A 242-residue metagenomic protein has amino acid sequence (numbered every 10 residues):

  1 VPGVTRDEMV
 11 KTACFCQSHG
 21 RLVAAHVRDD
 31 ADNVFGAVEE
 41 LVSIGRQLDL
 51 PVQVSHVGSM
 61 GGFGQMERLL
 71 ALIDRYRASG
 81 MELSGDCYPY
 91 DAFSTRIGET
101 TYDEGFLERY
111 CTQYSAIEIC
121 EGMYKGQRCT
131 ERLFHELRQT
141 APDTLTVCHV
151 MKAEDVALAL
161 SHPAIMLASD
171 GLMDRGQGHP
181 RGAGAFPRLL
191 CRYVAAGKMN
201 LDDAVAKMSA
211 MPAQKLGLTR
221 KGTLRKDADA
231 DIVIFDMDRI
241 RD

Functional and structural regions predicted by a protein language model:
V1, S55-G197: Active-site neighborhoods of metal-dependent hydrolases
V1-G80, G176: Active-site loop-helix segments enriched in His/Asp/Glu that coordinate and activate a nucleophilic water at divalent
T5, G197-D202: Helix N-cap / loop-to-helix initiation motif
A24, Q53, S84, M166-A168 (+2 more regions): Structured core elements
D29, P89, M173, I234 (+1 more regions): Short, glycine/acidic-enriched loop or turn micro-motifs at the edges of active sites
C87-T95, M208-S209, A228-I232: A glycine-rich phosphate-binding loop feature that marks nucleotide/adenosyl-phosphate handling sites
T146-V150, V156, N200-V205, A213-D242: Acidic, glycine-enriched loop/beta-strand segments at the rims of small-molecule binding/catalytic pockets
M166-L167, G184-R188, R192, D203-A206 (+3 more regions): Feature representing long, continuous alpha-helical segments
